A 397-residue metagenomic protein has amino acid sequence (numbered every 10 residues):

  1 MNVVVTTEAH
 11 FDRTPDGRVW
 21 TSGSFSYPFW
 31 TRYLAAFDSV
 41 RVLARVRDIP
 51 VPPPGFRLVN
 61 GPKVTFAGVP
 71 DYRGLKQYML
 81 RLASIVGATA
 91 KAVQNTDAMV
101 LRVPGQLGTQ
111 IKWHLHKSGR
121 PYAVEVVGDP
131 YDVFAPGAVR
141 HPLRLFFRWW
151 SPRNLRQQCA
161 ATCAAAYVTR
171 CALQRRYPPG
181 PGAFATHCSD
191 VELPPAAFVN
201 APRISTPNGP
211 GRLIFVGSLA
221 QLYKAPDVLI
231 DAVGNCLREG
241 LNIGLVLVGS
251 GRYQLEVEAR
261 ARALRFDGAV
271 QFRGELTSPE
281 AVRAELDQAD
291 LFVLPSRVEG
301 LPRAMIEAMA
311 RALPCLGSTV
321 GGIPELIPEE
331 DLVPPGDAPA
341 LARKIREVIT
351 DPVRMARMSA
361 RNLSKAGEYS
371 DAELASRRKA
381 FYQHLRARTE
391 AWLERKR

Functional and structural regions predicted by a protein language model:
V93, E275, A284-A289: Short alpha-helical donor nucleotide-sugar binding micro-motif in glycosyltransferases
R144-R212: Donor nucleotide-sugar binding/catalytic pocket of nucleotide-sugar-dependent glycosyltransferases
G211, F215-N235, L245, R252-E258 (+2 more regions): A conserved mid-protein helix/loop that constitutes part of the nucleotide-sugar donor-binding site
E258-L276: Nucleotide-activated donor-binding/catalytic signature segment of Leloir-type glycosyltransferases, i.e., the conserved
R297: Aromatic "clamp/platform" in nucleotide-sugar-dependent glycosyltransferases that forms part of the donor/acceptor
P314-G317: Short hydrophobic beta-strand element within catalytic cores of glycosyltransferases and related nucleotide-activated
E330-A338, E347-P352: Conserved acidic donor-binding segment of nucleotide-sugar-dependent glycosyltransferases
S364, D371-R397: C-terminal alpha-helical cap of glycosyltransferases
